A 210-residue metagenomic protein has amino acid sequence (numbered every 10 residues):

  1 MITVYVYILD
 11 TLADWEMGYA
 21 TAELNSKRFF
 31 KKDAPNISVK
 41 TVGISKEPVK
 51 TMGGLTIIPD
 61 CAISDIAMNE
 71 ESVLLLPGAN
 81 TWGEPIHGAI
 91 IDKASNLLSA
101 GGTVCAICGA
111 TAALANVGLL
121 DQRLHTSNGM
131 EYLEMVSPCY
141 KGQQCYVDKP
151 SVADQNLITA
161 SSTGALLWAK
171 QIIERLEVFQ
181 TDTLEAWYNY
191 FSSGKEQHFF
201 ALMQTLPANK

Functional and structural regions predicted by a protein language model:
I2-Y7, T11-A13, Y19, S26-S45 (+3 more regions): Active-site-adjacent pocket-lining segments in enzyme domains
